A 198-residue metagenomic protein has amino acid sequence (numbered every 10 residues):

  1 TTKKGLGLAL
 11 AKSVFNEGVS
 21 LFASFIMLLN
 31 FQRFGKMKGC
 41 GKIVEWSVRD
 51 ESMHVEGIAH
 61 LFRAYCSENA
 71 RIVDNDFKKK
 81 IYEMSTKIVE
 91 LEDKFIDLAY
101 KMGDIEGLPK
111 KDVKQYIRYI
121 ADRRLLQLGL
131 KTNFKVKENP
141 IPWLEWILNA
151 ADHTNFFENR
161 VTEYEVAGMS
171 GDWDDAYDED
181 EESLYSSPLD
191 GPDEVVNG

Functional and structural regions predicted by a protein language model:
T1-G198: Non-heme di-metal
